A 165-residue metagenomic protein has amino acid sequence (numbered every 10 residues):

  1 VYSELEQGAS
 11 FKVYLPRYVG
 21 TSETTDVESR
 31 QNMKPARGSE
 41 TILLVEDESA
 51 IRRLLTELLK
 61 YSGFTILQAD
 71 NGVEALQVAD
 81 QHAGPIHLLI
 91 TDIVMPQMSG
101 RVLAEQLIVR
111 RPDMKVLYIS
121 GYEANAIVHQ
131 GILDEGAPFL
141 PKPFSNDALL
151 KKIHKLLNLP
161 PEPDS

Functional and structural regions predicted by a protein language model:
V1-I42, S49, V73, K115-Y118 (+1 more regions): C-terminal end segment of the histidine kinase catalytic
D47-S49, S145: Two-component His->Asp phosphorelay active-site signatures
R53-Y61: Charged docking surfaces used in two-component/phosphorelay signaling
T56, Q68-L88: Acidic, metal-coordinating helix/loop segments flanking the phosphotransfer/catalytic sites of two-component signaling
N71-E74, S99-L103: Acidic catalytic/metal-coordinating carboxylates
D92: Active-site residues of response regulator receiver
M95: Receiver (REC) domain active-site loop signature in two-component systems and cognate sites in sensor histidine kinases
V102, Q106-P141, N146-K155: Alpha4 helix (beta4-alpha4-beta5 surface) of REC/receiver domains from two-component response regulators
